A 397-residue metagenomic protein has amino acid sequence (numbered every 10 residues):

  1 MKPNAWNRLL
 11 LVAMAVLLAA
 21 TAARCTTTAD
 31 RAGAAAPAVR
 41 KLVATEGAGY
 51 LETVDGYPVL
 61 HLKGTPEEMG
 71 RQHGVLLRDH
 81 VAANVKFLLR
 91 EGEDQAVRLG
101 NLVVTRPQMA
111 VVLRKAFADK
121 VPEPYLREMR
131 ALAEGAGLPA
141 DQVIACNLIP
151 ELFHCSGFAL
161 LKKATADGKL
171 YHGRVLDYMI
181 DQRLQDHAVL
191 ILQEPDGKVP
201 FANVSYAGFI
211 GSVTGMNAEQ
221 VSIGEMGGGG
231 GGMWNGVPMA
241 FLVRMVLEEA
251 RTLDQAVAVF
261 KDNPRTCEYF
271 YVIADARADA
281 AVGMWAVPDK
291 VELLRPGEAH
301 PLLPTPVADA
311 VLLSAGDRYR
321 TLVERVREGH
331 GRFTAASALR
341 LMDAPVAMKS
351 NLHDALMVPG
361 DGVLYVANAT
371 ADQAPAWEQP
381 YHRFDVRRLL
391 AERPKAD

Functional and structural regions predicted by a protein language model:
K2-L11: Bacterial N-terminal signal peptides that target proteins for export
L10-A20: Bacterial N-terminal signal peptides
L18, A145-L148, F201: Residue-level signal for mature regions of secreted extracellular proteins and peptides
A23-R24: C-terminal motif of bacterial Sec signal peptides marking the signal peptidase cleavage site
D30-L132, K163-Y171, V175-D397: C-terminal, well-structured catalytic/ligand-binding subdomain of enzymes
L132-R174: Gly/Pro-rich turn-and-neighbor structural signature
